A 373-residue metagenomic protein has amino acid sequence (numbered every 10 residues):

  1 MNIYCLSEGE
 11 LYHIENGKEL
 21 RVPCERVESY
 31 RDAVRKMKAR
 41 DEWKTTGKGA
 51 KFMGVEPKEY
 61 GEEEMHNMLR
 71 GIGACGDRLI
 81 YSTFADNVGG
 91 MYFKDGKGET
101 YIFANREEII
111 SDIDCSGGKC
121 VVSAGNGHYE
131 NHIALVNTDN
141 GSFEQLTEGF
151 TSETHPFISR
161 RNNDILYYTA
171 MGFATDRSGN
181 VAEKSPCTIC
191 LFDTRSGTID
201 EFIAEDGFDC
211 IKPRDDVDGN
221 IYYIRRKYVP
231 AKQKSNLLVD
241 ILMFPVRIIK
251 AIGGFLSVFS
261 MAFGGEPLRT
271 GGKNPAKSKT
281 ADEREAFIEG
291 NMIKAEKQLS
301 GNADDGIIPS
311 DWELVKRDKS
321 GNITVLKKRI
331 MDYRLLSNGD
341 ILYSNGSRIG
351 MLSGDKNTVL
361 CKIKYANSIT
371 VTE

Functional and structural regions predicted by a protein language model:
M1-E373: Sequence signature of WD/YWTD-type beta-propeller architectures
